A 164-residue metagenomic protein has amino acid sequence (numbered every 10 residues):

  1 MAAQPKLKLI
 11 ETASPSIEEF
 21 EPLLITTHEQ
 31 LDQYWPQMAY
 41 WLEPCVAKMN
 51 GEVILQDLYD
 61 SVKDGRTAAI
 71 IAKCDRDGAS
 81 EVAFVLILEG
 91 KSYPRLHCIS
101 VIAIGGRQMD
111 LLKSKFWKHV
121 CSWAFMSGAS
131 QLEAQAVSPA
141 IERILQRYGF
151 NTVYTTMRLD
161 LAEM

Functional and structural regions predicted by a protein language model:
A2-K8, A134-M164: Active-site/acyl-donor-binding loops of N-acyltransferases
A2-V53: Short amphipathic alpha-helix that is part of the acyltransferase structural core
N50-D60, Q131-E133: Short glycine-rich, low-complexity/disordered patches
Q56-D75: A short helix-loop-beta-strand connector motif used in the catalytic cores of GNAT acetyltransferases and, in some
A69-Q108: Conserved donor-binding loop and adjoining core beta-sheet/short helix segment in diverse acyl/aminoacyl transferases
S80-E81, F125-S130, V153: Structural alpha-beta junctions
P94-Y148: Acyl-donor binding region in acyl/amide transferases
